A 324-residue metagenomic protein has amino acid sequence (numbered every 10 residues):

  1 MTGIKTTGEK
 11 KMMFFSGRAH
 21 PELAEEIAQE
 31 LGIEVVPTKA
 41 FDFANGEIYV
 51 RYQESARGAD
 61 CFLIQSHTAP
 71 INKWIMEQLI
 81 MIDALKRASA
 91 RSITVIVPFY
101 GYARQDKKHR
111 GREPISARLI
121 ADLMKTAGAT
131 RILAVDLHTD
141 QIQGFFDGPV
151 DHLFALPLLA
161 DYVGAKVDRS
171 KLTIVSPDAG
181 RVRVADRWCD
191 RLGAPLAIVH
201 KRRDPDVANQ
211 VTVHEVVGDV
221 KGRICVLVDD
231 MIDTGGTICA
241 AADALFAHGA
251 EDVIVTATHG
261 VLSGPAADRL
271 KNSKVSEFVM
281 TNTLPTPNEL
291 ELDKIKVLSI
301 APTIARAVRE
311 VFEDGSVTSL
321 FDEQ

Functional and structural regions predicted by a protein language model:
M1-Q324: PRPP-associated nucleotide enzymes
